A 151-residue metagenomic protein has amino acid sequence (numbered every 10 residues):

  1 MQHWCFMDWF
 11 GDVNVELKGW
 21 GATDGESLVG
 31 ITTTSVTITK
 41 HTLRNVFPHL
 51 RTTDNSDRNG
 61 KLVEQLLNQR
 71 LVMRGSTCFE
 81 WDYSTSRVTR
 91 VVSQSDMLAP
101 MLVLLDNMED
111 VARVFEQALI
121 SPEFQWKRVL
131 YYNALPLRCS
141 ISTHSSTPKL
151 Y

Functional and structural regions predicted by a protein language model:
M1-Y151: C-terminal and inter-domain tail/linker signature
